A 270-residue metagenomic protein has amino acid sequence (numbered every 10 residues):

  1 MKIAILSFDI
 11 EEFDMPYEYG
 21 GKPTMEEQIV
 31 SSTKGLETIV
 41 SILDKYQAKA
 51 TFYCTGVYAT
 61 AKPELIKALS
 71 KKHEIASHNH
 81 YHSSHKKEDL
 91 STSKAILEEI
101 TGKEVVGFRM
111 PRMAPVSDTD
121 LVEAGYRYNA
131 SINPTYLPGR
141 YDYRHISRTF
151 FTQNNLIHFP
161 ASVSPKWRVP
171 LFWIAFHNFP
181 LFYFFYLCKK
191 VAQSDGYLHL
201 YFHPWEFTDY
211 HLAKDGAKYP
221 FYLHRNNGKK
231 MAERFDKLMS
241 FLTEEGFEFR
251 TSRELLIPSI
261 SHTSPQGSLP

Functional and structural regions predicted by a protein language model:
M1-K71: Active-site beta->alpha N-cap acidic-glycine motif
D9, L43, H78, F108 (+4 more regions): Conserved, mostly hydrophobic/aromatic
E11-F13, V57-A59, H82, M113-P115 (+4 more regions): Short, solvent-exposed loop/turn segments at secondary-structure junctions
T24-V30, T55, N79-S84, V105-V106 (+2 more regions): The substrate-binding groove and active-site-proximal loops of carbohydrate-active enzymes, especially glycoside
L36-V40, P63-K67, L90-K94, D118 (+2 more regions): Generic structural signal for well-ordered alpha-helices, preferentially at hydrophobic/aromatic core positions
S41, K45-Q47, L181-P270: C-terminal domain-boundary segment and adjacent tail
Y46-S117, Y126, S131-I132, L156-I157 (+1 more regions): Metal-dependent polysaccharide deacetylase catalytic core of the NodB/CE4 family, i.e., the active-site-bearing domain
E99, K103-Y201, T263, L269: Active-site-adjacent pocket scaffolds in enzyme catalytic domains
